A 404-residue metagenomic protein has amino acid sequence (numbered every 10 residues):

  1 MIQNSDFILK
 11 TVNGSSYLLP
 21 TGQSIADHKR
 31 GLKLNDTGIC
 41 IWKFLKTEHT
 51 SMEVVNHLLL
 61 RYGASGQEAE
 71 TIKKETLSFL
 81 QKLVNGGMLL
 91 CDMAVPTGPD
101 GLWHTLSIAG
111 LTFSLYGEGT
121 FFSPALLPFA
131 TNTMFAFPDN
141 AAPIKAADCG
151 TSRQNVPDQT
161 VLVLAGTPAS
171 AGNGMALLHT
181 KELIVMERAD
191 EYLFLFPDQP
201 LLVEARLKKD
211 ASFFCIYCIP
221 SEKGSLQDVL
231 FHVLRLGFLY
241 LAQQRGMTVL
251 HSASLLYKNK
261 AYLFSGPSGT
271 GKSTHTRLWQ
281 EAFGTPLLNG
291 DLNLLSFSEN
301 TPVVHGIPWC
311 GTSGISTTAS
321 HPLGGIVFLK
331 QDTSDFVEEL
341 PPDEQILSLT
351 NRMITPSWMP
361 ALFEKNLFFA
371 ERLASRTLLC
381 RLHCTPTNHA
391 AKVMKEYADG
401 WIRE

Functional and structural regions predicted by a protein language model:
M1-K43: Acidic, low-complexity/disordered tracts enriched in E/D and polar residues
I2, V12-P20, I25, H57 (+5 more regions): A noncatalytic interaction/capping subdomain that flanks phosphate/NTP-handling catalytic cores
G31-L34, S51-M52, A69, K73 (+2 more regions): Alpha-helix N-cap/helix-initiation sites
I41-W42, V55-L59: Amphipathic alpha-helical segments within well-ordered protein domains
F44-E53: Short capping segments at the starts of secondary-structure elements
R61-T76: Short, positively charged loop/turn segments that connect secondary-structure elements
K272: Conserved lysine of the Walker
H275: Hydrophobic positions on the alpha1 helix immediately C-terminal to the Walker A/P-loop
